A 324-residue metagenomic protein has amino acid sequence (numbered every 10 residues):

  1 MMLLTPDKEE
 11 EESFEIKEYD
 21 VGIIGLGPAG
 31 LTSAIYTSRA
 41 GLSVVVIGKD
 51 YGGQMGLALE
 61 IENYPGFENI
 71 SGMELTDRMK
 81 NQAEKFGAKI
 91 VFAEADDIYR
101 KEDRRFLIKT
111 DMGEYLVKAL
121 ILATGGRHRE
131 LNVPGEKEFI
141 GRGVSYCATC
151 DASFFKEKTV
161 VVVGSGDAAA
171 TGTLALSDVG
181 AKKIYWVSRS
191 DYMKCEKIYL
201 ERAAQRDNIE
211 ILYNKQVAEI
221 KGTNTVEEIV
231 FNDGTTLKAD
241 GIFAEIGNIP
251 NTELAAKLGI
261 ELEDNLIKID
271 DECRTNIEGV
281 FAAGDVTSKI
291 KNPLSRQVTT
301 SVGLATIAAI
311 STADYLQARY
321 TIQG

Functional and structural regions predicted by a protein language model:
M1-I24, Y36-A40, I220, E228 (+4 more regions): Rossmann-like nucleotide/phosphate-binding core characteristic of flavoprotein oxidoreductases
P6-E12, E18, N132, E138-F154 (+3 more regions): FAD-site-proximal beta/loop scaffold in flavoenzymes
S13, Y19-F86, G164, A169-K197: Beta1-alpha1 glycine-rich phosphate/pyrophosphate-binding loop at the start of Rossmann-like nucleotide-binding domains
E18-D20, F92-A93, K156-K158, N214: Phosphate-coordination loops involved in phosphoryl transfer and adenosine-cofactor binding
Y19, L42, K118-A119, R142 (+2 more regions): Nucleotide donor/acceptor-binding cores
G27, I121, G125-G126, F243 (+2 more regions): Short glycine-/small-residue-rich Rossmann-like dinucleotide-binding loops
D77, A83-T110, E114-L116, S177-I269 (+1 more regions): A Rossmann-like FAD-binding core segment of flavoenzymes
I90-F154: Glycine/small-residue-rich loop that forms an oxyanion/phosphate-binding "nest" at active or ligand-binding sites
